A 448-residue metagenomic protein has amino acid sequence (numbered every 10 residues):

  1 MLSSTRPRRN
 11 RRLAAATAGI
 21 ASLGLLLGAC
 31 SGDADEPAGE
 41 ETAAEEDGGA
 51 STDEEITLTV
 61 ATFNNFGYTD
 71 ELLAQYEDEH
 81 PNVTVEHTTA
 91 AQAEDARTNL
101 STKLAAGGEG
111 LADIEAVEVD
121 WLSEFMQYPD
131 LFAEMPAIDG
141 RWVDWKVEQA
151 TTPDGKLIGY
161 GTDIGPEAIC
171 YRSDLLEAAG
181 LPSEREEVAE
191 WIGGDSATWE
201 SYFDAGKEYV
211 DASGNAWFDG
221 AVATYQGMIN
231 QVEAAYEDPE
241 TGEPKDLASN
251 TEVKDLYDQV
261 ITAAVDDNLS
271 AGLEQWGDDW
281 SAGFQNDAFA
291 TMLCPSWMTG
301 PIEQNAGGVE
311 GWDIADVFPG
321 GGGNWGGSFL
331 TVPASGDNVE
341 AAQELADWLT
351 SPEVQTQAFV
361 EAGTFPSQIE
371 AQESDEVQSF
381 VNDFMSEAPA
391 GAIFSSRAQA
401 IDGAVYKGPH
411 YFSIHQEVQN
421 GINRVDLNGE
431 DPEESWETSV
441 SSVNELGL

Functional and structural regions predicted by a protein language model:
L2-W121, G140, S183, D337 (+4 more regions): Conserved N-terminal structural module of periplasmic/extracytoplasmic solute-binding proteins
T89-T102, D195-S201, A271-N286: Short helix-initiation/N-cap motifs at beta->coil->alpha
R97, V117-A168, E177, E200 (+2 more regions): Hinge/lid segment of periplasmic solute-binding proteins
P136-V143, E186-D195, A234-L256, Q304-G307 (+2 more regions): Short, solvent-exposed loop/beta-turn-alpha elements that line the ligand-binding surface or hinge of extracytoplasmic
K156-T162, E167, G194-K245, E252: Extracytoplasmic/periplasmic solute-binding protein
F203-G206, G242-E274: Glycine-centered hinge/linker elements that transmit conformational signals in sensory and ligand-binding systems
Q304-S367: Extracytoplasmic/periplasmic substrate-recognition and gating elements
M385-N444: C-terminal capping/gating helix-and-loop segments adjacent to ligand/active sites or protein-protein/ligand interfaces
